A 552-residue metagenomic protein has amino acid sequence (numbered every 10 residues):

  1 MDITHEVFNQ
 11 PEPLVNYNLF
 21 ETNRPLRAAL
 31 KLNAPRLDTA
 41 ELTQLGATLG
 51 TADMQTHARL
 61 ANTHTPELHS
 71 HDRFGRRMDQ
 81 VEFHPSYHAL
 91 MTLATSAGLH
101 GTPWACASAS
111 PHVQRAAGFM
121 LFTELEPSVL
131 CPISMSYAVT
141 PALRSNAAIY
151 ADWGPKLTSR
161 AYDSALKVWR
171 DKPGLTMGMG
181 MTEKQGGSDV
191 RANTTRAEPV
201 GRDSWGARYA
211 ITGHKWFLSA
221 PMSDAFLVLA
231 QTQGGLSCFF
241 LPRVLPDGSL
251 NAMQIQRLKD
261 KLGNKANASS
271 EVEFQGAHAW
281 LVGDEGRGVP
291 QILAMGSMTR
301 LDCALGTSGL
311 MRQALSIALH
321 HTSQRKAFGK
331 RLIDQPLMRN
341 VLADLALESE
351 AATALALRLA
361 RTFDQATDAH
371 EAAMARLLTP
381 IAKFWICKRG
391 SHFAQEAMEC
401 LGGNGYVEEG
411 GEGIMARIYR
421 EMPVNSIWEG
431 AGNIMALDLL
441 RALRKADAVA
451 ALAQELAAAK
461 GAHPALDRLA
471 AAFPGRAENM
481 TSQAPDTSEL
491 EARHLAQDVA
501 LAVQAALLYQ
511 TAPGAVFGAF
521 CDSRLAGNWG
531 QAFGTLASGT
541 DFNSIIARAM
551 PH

Functional and structural regions predicted by a protein language model:
M1-S108: Extended, charge-enriched "interface" segments that sit outside catalytic cores
D2, K31-L32, R36, A40 (+6 more regions): Alpha-helix capping/hinge segments and adjacent helical runs
R76-V168, S219-A220, W428: Internal helix-loop-helix
G206-A252: A short core secondary-structure module
D247, E271-T299, S316-I333, A470-D486: A glycine-rich, basic-preceded beta-loop-alpha segment at the flavin cofactor/substrate interface of flavin-utilizing
S249-Q275: Flexible, small-/acidic-enriched active-site or ligand-binding loops
E350-W385, E399, A477-L490, A496: C-terminal helix-coil-helix/basic helical segment that borders enzyme active sites and/or dimer interfaces and provides
L443-A446, E455-H552: C-terminal amphipathic alpha-helical interaction region
